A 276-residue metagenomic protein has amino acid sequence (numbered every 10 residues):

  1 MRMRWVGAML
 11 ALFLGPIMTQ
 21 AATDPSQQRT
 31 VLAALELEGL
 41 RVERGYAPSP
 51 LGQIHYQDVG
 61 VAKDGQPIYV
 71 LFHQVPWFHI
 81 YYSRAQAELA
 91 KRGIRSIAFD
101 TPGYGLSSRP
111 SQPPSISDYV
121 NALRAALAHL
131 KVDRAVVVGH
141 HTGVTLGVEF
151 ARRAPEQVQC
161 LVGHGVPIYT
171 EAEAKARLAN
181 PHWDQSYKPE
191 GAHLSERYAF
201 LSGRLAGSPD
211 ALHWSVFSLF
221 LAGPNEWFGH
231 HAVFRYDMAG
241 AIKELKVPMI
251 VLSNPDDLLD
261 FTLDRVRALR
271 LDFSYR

Functional and structural regions predicted by a protein language model:
V6-Y46, Q57: An N-terminal hydrophobic leader/cap segment in hydrolases
G52-L106: Conserved HGGG/HGGXW glycine-rich cap/lid loop of the alpha/beta-hydrolase fold
Q57, K91, A98-V138, T142: Active-site loop/oxyanion-hole signature of alpha/beta-hydrolase fold enzymes
L71-Q74, H141, N254: Glycine-rich His-Gly loop
Y81-S83, S107-P113, A172-A174, T262: Conserved catalytic-core motifs of eukaryotic protein kinase domains, centered on the activation segment
V148-R153, Q159-P189: Flexible "cap/lid" loop of the alpha/beta hydrolase fold
E173, S186-E244: Conserved alpha/beta-hydrolase catalytic His-Asp/Glu region
A222-L269, S274: Conserved serine/cysteine hydrolase catalytic core
